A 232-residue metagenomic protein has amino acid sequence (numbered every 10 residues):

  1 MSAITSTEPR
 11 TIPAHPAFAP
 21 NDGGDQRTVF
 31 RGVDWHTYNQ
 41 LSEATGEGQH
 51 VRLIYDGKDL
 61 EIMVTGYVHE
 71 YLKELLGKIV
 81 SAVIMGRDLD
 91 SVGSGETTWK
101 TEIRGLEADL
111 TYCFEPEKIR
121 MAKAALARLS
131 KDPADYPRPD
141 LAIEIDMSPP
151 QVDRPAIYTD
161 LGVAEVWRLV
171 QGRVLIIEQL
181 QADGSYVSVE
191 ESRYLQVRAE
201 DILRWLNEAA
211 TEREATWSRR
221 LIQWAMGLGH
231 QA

Functional and structural regions predicted by a protein language model:
M1-A232: Gly/Pro/Ser/Thr-rich low-complexity, intrinsically disordered segments predominantly at protein N-termini
